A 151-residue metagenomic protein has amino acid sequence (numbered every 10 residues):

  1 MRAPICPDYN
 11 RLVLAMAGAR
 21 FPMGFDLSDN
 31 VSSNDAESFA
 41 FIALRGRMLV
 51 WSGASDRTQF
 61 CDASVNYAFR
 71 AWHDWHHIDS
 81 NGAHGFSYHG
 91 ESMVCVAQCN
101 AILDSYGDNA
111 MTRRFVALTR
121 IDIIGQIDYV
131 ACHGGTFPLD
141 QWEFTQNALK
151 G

Functional and structural regions predicted by a protein language model:
M1-G151: Anionic, Ser/Thr-rich low-complexity intrinsically disordered regions
